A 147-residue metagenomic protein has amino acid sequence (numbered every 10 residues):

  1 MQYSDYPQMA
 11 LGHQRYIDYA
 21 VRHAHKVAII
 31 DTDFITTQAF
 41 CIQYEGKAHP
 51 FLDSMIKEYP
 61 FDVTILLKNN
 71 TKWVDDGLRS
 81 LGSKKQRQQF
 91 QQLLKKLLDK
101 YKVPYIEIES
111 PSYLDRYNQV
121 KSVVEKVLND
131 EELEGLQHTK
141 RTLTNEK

Functional and structural regions predicted by a protein language model:
M1-G46: Conserved nucleotide-sensing/catalytic segment adjacent to the nucleotide-binding pocket in NTP-handling enzymes
M1-S4, H25-V27, N129, G135-L143: Catalytic phosphate/metal-binding cores of nucleic-acid and nucleotide-processing enzymes, i.e., regions that mediate
A10, Y117-K121: Short, amphipathic alpha-helical "lid/cap" segments that border enzyme active or binding sites
Y16-A20, L97, V127: Hydrophobic helix-cap positions at the C-terminus of alpha-helices in RecA-like/P-loop ATPase nucleotide-binding cores
Y44-D115, L128, G135-T139: A glycine- and Lys/Arg-enriched "phosphate-lid" helix/loop adjacent to the NTP-binding pocket of small-molecule kinases
S122-D130: C-terminal alpha-helix
